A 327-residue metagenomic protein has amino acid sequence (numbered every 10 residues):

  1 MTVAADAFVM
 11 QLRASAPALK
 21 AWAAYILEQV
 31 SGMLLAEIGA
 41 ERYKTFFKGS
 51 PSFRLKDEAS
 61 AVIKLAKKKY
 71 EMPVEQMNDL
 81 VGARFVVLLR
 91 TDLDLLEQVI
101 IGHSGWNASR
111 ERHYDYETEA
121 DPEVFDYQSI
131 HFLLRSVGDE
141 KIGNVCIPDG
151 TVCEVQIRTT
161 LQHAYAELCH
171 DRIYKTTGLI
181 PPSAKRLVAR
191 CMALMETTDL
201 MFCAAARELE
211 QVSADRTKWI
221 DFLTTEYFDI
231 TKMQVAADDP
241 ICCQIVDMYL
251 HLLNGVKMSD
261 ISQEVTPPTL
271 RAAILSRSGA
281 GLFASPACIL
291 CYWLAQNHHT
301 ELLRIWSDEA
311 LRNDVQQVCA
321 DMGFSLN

Functional and structural regions predicted by a protein language model:
M1-A23, V30, D149-Q296, T300-R304 (+1 more regions): An acidic, glycine-/histidine-flanked metal-binding catalytic module
A4-A7, Q11-K67: Surface-exposed, low-hydrophobicity interaction/linker segments
Y70-N78: Short, flexible, solvent-exposed loop/turn segments with mixed acidic/basic and small polar residues
P73, G143, M258-S262: Short acidic, glycine/proline-enriched loop segments that cap or flank alpha-helices
V74, V86-A204: Long beta-strand-rich cores associated with HINT superfamily self-processing modules
H298-N327: Extended, amphipathic alpha-helical scaffolds
